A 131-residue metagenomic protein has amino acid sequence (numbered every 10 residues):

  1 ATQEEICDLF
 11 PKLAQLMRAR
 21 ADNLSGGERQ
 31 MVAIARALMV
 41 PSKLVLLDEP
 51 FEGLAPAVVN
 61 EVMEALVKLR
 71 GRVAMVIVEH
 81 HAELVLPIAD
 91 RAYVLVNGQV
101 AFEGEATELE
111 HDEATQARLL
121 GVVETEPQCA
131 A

Functional and structural regions predicted by a protein language model:
D8-L9, V94-N97, E110-A131: C-terminal boundary and immediately downstream tail of ABC-type ATPase nucleotide-binding domains
R20-L24, E28: Conserved ABC ATPase signature
I34: Hydrophobic anchor residue at the start of the ABC signature
A37-L38: ABC ATPase C-loop
E49-P50: Walker B catalytic motif
V59-R72: Helical segment within the ABC ATPase nucleotide-binding domain
V85-P87: A short, surface-exposed alpha-helical micro-motif characterized by mixed small hydrophobic and charged/polar residues
E103-G104: ABC ATPase "signature
